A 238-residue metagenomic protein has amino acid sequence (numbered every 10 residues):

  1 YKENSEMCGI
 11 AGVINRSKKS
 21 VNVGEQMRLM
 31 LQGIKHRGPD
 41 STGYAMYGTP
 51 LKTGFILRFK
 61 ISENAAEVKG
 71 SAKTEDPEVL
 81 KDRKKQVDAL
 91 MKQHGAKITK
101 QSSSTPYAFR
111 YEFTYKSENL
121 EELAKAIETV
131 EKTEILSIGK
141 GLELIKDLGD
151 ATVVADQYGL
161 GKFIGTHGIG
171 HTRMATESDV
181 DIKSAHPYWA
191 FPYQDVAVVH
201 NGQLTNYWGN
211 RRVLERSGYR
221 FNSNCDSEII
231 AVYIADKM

Functional and structural regions predicted by a protein language model:
E3-M238: Conserved short alpha-helical segments that host acidic/polar catalytic motifs at enzyme active sites
